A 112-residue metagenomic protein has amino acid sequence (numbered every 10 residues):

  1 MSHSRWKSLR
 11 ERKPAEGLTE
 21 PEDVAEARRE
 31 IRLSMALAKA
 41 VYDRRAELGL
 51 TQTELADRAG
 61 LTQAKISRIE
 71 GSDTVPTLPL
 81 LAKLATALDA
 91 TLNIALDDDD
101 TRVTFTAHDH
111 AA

Functional and structural regions predicted by a protein language model:
M1-K39, R102-A112: N-terminal flexible/basic segments that precede or flank functional cores
M35, A46-E47: Short amphipathic helical patch at the helix-1/turn junction of helix-turn-helix
V41, Q52, Q63, L78-L81: Helix-turn-helix DNA-binding elements, focusing on the entry/boundary residues of the two helices that contact DNA
R45, A56, A85: The alpha-helix within a helix-turn-helix
G49-S67: Short alpha-helical DNA-recognition segment
G60, P79-A95: DNA major-groove recognition helix of helix-turn-helix/homeodomain DNA-binding modules
A90-R102, A107: C-terminal edge-of-domain segments
